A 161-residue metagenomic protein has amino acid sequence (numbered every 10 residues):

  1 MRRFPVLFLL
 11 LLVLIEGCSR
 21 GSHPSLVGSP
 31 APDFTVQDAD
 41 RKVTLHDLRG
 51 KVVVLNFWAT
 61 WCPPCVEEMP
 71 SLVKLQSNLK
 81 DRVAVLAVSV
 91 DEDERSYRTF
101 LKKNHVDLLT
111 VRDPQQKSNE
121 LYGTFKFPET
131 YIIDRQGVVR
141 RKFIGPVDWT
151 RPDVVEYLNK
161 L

Functional and structural regions predicted by a protein language model:
M1-T35, W149-E156, L161: N-terminal targeting signals for export/organelle localization
S29, R41-K42, V138: Residue-level signal for well-ordered, solvent-exposed loop/turn and beta-edge residues enriched in charged/polar side
D33-V53: A short beta-strand-turn-helix
K51-V53, F57-W61, K126: Short pre-active-site segment immediately N-terminal to redox-active cysteine/selenocysteine motifs in thiol-based
V54-N56, A87, I132: Hydrophobic beta-strand core positions in alpha/beta domains
E67-N104, P114-E120: Structural microenvironment flanking redox-active thiols in thiol-disulfide oxidoreductases
F100-V106, P114-N159: Thiol/disulfide oxidoreductase modules built on the thioredoxin-like
